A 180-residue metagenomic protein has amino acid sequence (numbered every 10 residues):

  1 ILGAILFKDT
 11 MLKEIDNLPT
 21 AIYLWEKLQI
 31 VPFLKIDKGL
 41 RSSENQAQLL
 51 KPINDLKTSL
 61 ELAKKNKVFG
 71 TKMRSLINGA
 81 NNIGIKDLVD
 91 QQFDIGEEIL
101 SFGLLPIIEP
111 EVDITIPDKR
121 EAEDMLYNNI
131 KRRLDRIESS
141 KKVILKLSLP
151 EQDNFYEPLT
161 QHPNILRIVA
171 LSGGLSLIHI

Functional and structural regions predicted by a protein language model:
L2-F93: Active-site beta->alpha loop and helix N-cap motifs at the rims of alpha/beta catalytic domains
D9-M11, K38-L40, S75-G79, V112-I116 (+2 more regions): Active-site-proximal loop/turn and secondary-structure-junction residues that shape catalytic pockets, frequently
L18-A21, N82-V89, P117-L134, E151-H162: Distinct, well-ordered alpha-helical segments
L28-Q29, L34, V89-F102, M125-I137: Alpha-helix-loop-beta-strand connector modules within alpha/beta enzyme cores
K67, T160-I168: Glycine-enriched alpha-helix->loop->beta-strand junction motifs that scaffold or abut catalytic
K72, G84, D118, R133 (+2 more regions): Catalytic beta/alpha-barrel core
I108: Conserved, mostly hydrophobic/aromatic
I178-I180: Conserved small/polar residues in nucleotide/adenosyl-binding loops
